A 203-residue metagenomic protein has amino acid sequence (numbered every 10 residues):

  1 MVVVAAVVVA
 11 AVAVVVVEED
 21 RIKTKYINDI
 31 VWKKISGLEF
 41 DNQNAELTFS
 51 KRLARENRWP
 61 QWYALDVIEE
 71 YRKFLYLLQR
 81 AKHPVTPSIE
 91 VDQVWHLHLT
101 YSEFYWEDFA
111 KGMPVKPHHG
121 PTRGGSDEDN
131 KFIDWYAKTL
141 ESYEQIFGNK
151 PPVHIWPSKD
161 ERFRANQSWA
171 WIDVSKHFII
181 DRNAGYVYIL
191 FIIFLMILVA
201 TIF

Functional and structural regions predicted by a protein language model:
M1-A6, A11-F203: Acidic, Ser/Thr/Pro-rich intrinsically disordered cytosolic tails and loops of eukaryotic transmembrane proteins
